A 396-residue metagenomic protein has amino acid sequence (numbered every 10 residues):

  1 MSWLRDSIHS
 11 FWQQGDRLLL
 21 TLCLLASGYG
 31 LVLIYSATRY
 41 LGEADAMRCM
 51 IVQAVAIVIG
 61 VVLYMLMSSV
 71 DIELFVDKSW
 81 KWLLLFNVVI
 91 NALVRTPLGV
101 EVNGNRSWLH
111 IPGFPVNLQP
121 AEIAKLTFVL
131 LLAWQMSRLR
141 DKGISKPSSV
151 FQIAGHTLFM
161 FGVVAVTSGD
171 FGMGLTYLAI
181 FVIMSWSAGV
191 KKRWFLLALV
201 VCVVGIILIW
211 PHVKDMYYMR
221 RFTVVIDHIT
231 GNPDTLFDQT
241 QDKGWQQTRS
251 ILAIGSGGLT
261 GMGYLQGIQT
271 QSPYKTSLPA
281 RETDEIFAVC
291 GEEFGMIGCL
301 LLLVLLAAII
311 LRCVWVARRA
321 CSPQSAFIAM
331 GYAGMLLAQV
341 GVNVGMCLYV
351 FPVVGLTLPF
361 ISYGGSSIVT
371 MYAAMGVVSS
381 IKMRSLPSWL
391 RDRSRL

Functional and structural regions predicted by a protein language model:
S2-Q13, R17-T21, L25-A26, V32-G169 (+4 more regions): Membrane-helix boundary/helix-loop-helix interface segments in multi-pass membrane proteins
Y29, L33, L63-M67, M136 (+9 more regions): Alpha-helical membrane-inserting segments
L31-I34, Y64, V129, A133-M136 (+8 more regions): Alpha-helical transmembrane segments of polytopic integral membrane proteins, especially the permease/helical cores
V55-L63, K125-T127, F294-L311: Hydrophobic alpha-helical transmembrane segments
K81-L85, S148-V163, F171-P211, M219: Hydrophobic alpha-helical segments of polytopic membrane proteins
V102-W108, L196-G298, P323-S325: Hydrophobic, glycine- and aromatic-enriched re-entrant/interface helices and adjoining loop segments
L175, I180-W194, I268-G298, T357-Y372: Interfacial segments of multi-pass membrane proteins
V314-G355, I361: Loop-to-helix entry and N-terminal half of a specific, functionally important transmembrane alpha helix in multi-pass
